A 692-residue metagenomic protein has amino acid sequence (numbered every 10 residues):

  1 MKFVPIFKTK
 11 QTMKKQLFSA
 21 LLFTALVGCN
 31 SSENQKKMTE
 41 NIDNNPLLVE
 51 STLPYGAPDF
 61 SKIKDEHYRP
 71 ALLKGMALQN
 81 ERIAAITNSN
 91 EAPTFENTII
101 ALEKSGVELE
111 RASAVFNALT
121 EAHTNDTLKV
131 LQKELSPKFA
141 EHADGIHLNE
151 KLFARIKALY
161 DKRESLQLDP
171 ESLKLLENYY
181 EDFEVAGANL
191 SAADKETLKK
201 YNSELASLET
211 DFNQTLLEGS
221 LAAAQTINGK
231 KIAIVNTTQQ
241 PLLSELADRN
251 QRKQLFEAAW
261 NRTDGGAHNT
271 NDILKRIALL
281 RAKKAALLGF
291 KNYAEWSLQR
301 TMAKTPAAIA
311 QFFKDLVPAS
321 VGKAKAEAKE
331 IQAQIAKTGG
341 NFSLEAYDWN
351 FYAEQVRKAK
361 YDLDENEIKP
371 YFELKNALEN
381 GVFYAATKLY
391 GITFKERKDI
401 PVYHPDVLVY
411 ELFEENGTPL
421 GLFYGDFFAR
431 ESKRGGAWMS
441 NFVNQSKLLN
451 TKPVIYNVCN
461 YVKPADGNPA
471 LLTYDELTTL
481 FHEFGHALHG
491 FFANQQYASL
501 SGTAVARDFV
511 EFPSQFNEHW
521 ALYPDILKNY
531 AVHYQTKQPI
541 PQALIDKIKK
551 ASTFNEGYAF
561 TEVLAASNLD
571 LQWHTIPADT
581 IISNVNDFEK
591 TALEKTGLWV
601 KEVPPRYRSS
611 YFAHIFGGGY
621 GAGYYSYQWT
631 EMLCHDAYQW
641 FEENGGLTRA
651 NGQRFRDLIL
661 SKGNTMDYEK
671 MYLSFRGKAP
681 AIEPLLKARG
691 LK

Functional and structural regions predicted by a protein language model:
M1-M13: N-terminal secretory signal peptides that target proteins for export/translocation
K14-A20: Sec-dependent signal peptide recognition, specifically the positively charged N-region followed immediately by
V27-G28: C-terminal motif of bacterial Sec signal peptides marking the signal peptidase cleavage site
K36-I63, H67, K74, A359-Y361 (+9 more regions): C-terminal, non-catalytic "cap/extension" segments appended to globular domains
K36-T226, K231, F641: N-terminal helix-rich structural modules
T52-H67, V115-L135, A158-K200, I234-N271 (+6 more regions): Short His/Asp/Glu-rich catalytic/ion-coordination signatures at enzyme active sites or charged loops
E171, L175, Q214, S220-N236 (+8 more regions): Active-site-proximal, well-structured secondary-structure segments within enzyme catalytic domains
V462-L480: Short pre-active-site segment immediately N-terminal to the catalytic Zn-binding motif
